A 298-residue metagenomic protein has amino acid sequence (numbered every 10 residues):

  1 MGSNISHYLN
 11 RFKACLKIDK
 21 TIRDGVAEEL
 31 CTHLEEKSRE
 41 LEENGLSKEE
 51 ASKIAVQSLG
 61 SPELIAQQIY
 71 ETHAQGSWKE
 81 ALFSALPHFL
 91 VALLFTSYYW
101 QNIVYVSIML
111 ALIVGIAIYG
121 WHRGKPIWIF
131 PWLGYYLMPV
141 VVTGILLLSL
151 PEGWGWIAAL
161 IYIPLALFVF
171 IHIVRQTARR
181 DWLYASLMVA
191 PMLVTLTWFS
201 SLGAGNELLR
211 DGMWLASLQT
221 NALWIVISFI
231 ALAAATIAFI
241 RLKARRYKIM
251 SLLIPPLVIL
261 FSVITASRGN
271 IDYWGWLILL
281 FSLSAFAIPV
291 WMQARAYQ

Functional and structural regions predicted by a protein language model:
M1-Y70: Soluble N-terminal domains of membrane-associated systems
Q67-K79: Charge-dense, low-complexity polyampholytic segments
G76-Q298: Hydrophobic alpha-helical bundles in membrane proteins
